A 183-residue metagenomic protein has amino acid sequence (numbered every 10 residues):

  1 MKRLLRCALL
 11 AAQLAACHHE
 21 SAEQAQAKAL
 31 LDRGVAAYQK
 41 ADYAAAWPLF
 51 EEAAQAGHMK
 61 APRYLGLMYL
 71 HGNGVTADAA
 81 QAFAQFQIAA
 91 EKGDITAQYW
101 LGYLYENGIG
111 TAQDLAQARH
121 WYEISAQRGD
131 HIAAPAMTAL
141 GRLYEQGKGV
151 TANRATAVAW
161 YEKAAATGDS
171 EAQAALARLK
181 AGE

Functional and structural regions predicted by a protein language model:
K2-C7: Sec-dependent signal peptide recognition, specifically the positively charged N-region followed immediately by
L14-A16: C-terminal motif of bacterial Sec signal peptides marking the signal peptidase cleavage site
H18-E20: Bacterial signal peptide processing site
A25, A37-A41, Q55-M59, H71-N73 (+8 more regions): Short helix-capping/linker turns of helical repeat alpha-solenoids
L30-A37, Y64-H71, W100-N107, M137-Q146 (+1 more regions): Hydrophobic face of amphipathic alpha-helices that form TPR/SEL1-like repeat modules and related alpha-solenoid
K40-L49, T76-I88, A112-I124, T151-W160: Structural signature of tandem alpha-helical TPR/SEL1-like repeats, specifically the intra-repeat loop/turn
R63-Y64, T96-W100, L115, A134-A139 (+2 more regions): Alpha-solenoid helical repeat scaffolds
A139, K148-E183: Terminal, low-structured helical/coil segments at or just beyond the last alpha-helical repeat
